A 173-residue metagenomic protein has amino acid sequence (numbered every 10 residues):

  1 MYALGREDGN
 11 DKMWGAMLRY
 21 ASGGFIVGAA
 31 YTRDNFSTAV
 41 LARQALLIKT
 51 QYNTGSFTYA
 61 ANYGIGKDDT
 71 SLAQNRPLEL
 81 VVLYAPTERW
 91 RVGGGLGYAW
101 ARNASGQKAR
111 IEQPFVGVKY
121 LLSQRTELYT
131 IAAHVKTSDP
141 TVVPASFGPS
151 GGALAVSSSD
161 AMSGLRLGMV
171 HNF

Functional and structural regions predicted by a protein language model:
M1-A16: Aromatic- and glycine-enriched pocket-lining scaffold segments that form the walls of small-molecule binding clefts
M13-F115, K119-L121, I131-H134: Detector for outer-membrane/organellar transmembrane beta-barrel domains, recognizing the amphipathic beta-strand
A99-R102, G148-A153: Extracytoplasmic loops and strand-loop junctions of Gram-negative outer membrane beta-barrel proteins
I111-Q113, A145-G151: Flexible, surface-exposed loop regions and adjacent strand-edge segments of Gram-negative outer-membrane beta-barrel
V116, L122, H134, A153-F173: Outer-membrane beta-barrel "beta-signal"
Q124, H134-F147: C-terminal beta-signal and adjacent terminal beta-strands/loops of Gram-negative outer-membrane beta-barrel proteins
